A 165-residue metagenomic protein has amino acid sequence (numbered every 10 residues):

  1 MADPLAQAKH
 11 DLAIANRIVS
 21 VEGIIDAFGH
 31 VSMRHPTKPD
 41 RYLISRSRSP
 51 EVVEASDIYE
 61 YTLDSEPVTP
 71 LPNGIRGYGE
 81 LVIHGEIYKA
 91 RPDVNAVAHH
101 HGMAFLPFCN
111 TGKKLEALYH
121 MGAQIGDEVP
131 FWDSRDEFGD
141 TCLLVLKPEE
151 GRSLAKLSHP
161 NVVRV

Functional and structural regions predicted by a protein language model:
M1-V165: Glycine-rich flexible loops
